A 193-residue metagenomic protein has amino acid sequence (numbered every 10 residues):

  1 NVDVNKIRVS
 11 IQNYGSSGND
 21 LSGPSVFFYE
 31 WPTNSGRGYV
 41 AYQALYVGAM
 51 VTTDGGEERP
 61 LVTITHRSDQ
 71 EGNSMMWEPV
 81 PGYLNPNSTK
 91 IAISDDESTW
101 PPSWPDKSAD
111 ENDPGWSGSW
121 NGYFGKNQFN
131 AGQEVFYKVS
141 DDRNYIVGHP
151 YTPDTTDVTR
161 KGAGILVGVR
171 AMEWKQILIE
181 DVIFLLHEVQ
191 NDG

Functional and structural regions predicted by a protein language model:
N1-G193: A long-range scaffold signal marking pre-active-site subdomains of enzyme folds
